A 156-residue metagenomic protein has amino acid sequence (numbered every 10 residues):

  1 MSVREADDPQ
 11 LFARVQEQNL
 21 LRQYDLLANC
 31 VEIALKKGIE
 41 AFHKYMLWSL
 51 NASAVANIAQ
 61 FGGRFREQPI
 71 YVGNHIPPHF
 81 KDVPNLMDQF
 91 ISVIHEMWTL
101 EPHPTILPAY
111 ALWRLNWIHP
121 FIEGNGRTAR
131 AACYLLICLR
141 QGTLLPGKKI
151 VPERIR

Functional and structural regions predicted by a protein language model:
M1-R156: FIC/Doc superfamily catalytic core
